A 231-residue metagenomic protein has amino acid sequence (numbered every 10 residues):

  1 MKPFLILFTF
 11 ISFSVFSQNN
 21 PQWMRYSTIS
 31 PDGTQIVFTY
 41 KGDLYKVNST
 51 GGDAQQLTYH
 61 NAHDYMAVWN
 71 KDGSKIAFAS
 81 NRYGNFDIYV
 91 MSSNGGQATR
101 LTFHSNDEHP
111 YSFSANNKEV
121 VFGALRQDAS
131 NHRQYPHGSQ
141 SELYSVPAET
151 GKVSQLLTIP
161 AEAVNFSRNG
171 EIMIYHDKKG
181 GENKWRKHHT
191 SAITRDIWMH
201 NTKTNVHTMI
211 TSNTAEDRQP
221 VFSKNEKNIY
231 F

Functional and structural regions predicted by a protein language model:
M1-F4: Positively charged n-region of N-terminal signal peptides that target proteins for export
S12-S14: N-terminal signal peptide c-region/cleavage motif recognized by signal peptidases
N19-G33: Short N-terminal segments immediately surrounding and downstream of signal-peptide cleavage
N19-P21, T39-Y45, D53, T58-Y65 (+9 more regions): A flexible loop/linker signature enriched in serine peptidases of the S9 family
D32-T34, D72-S74, N116-K118, N169-E171 (+1 more regions): Short coil/turn segments that connect the beta-strands within blades of beta-propeller domains
S49: Short, conserved catalytic or interaction motifs in soluble domains
P147: NTP/phosphate- and nucleic-acid-binding module
